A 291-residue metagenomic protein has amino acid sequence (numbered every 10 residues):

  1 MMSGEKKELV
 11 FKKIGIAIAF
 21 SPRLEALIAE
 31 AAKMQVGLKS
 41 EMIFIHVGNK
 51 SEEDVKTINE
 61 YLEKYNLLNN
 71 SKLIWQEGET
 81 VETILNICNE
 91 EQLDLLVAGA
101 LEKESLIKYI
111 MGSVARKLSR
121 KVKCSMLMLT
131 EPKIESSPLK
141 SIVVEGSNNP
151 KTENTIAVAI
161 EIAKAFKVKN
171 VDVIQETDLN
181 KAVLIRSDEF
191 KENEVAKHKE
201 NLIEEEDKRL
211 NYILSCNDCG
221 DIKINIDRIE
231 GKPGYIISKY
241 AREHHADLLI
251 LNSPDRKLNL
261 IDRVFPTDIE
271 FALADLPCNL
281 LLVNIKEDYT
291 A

Functional and structural regions predicted by a protein language model:
M1-L9, K33, K50, E60-L96 (+3 more regions): Structural beta-alpha unit
M1-M2, L85-E135, Y240-A291: Gly/Ser-rich helix-loop-strand patches that form or flank binding pockets for ribonucleotide-derived cofactors
M2-T57, K64, N69, S141-N193 (+4 more regions): Small/aliphatic-rich secondary-structure junction motif
A19, K50, Q76, E102 (+3 more regions): Structured loop/turn residues at secondary-structure junctions
L24, E77-G78, K108, T152 (+2 more regions): A conditional alpha-helix N-cap/helix-loop micro-motif detector
I43-I45, K72-Q76, L127, D172-I174 (+3 more regions): General small-molecule cofactor/ligand-binding pocket signal
D54-L62, I203-N211: N-terminal membrane-insertion helices
N193-E205: A short acidic, glycine-rich active-site loop that binds or catalyzes chemistry on phosphate/adenosine moieties
